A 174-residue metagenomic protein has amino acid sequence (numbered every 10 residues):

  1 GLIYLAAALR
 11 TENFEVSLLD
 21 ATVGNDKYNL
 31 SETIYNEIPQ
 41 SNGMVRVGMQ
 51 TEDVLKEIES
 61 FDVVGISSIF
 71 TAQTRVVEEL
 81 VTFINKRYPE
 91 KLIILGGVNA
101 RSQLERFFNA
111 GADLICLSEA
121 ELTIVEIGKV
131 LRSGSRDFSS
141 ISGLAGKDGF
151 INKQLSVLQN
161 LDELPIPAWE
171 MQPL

Functional and structural regions predicted by a protein language model:
G1-A7: Short amphipathic alpha-helix
A8-K27, Q40-V157: Glycine-rich beta-alpha loop elements in corrinoid/cobalamin-binding modules across cobalamin-dependent enzymes
E32-E37: N-terminal pre-core extensions flanking Radical SAM catalytic domains
D162-L174: Radical SAM [4Fe-4S] cluster-binding motif and immediate context
